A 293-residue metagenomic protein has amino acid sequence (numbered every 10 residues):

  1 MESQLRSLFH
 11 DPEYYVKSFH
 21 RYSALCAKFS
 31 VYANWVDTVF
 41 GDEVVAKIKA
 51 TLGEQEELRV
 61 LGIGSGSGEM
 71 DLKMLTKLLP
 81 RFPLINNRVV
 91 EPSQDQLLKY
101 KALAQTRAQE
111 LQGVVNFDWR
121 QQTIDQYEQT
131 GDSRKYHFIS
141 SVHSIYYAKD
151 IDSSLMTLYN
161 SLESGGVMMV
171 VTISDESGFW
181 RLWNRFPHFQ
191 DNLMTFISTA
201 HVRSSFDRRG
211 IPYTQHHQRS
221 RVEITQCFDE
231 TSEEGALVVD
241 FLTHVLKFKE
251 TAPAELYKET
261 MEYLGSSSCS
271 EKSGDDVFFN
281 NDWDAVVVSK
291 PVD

Functional and structural regions predicted by a protein language model:
M1-Q55: Class I SAM-dependent methyltransferase Rossmann-like catalytic core, especially the SAM/SAH-binding loop
R59-Y127: Class I SAM-dependent methyltransferase SAM/SAH-binding core
Q126-R134: Short amphipathic alpha-helix with an adjacent loop that forms part of the alpha/beta core around
Y136-D152: A short SAM/SAH-binding and catalytic strip from SAM-dependent methyltransferases
D152-V167: A short glycine-rich, Lys/Arg-flanked "PGG" loop and its adjoining helix->strand segment in the class I
G166-I197: Conserved class I S-adenosyl-L-methionine
M194-G210, T214: Short alpha-helix
P212-D293: Conserved Class I S-adenosyl-L-methionine
